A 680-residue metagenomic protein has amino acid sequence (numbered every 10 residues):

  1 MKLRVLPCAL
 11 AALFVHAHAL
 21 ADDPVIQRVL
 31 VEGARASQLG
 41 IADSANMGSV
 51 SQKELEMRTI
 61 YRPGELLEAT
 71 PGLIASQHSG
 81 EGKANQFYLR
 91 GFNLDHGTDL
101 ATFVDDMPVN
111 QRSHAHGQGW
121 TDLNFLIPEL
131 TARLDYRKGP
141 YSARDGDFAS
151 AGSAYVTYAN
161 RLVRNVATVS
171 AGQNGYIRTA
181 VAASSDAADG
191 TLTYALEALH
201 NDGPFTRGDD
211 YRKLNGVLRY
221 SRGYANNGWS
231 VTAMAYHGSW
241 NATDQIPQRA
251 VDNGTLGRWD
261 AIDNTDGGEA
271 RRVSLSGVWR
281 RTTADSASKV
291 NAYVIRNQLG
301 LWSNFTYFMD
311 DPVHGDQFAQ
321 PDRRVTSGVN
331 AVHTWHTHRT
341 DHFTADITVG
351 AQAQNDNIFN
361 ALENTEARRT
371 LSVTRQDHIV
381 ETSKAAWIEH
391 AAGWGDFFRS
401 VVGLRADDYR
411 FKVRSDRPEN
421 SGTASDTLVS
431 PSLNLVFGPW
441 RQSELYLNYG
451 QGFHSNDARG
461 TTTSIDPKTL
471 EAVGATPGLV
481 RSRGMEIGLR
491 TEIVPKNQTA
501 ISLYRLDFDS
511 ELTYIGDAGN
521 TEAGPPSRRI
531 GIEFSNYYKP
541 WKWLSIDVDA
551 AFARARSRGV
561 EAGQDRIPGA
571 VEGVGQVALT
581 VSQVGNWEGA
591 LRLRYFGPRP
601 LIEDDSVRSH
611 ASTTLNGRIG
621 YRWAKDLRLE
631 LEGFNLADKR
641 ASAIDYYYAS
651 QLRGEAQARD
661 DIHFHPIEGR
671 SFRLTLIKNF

Functional and structural regions predicted by a protein language model:
L39, G64, E68-Q111: Extracytoplasmic beta-strand/coil segments of soluble accessory domains associated with Gram-negative outer-membrane
P108-K138, V156-T157, T476: Short acidic/polar hinge/loop motifs at secondary-structure boundaries that mediate gating or recognition
D135-A143, G152-S185, L196, N201-T206 (+1 more regions): Short strand-turn segments of transmembrane beta-barrel domains in outer membranes, especially the first one or two
A171-H200, F205-T243, G267-A287, W335 (+1 more regions): Transmembrane beta-barrel wall of Gram-negative outer-membrane proteins
G228-Y236, G268-D416, V436-G438, I493 (+2 more regions): Face-selective signature of the C-terminal outer-membrane beta-barrel domain
V278, A287-S303, G438-H454, T476-K542 (+2 more regions): Membrane-embedded beta-barrel scaffold of Gram-negative outer-membrane proteins
V332-H336, Q498-F508, E522-E603, T675-N679: Gram-negative outer-membrane beta-barrel transporters
P598-I602, Y621-F680: C-terminal beta-signal and adjacent terminal beta-strands/loops of Gram-negative outer-membrane beta-barrel proteins
